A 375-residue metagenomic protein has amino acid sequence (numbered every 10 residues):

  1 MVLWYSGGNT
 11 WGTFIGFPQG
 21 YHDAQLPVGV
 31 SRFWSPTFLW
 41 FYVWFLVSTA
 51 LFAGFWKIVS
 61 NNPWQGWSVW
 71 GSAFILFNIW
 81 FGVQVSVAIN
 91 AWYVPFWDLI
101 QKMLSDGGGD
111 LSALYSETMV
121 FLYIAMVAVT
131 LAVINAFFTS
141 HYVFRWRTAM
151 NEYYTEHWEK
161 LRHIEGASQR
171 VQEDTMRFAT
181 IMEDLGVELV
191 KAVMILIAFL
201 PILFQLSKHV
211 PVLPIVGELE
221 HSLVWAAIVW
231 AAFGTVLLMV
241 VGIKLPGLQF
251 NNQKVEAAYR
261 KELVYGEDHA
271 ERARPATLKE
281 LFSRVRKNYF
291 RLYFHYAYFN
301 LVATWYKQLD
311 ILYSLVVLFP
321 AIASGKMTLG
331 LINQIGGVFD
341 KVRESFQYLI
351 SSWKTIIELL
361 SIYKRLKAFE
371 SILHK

Functional and structural regions predicted by a protein language model:
M1-G66, L245: Transmembrane alpha-helices
V2-F14, A53-V59, G82-D106, A128 (+3 more regions): Juxtamembrane "helix exit" motif at the C-terminal ends of alpha-helical transmembrane segments in multi-pass membrane
W4-G8, F52, N90-V94, A136 (+11 more regions): Alpha-helical transmembrane segments of polytopic integral membrane proteins, especially the permease/helical cores
S31-G54, P63-V85, S105-F144, V216-V240 (+2 more regions): Transmembrane-helix motif of ABC transporter permease domains
S140-E152, E156, A226-D268, M327 (+3 more regions): Cytoplasmic coupling helices
E156-F199: Juxtamembrane loop-to-helix connectors within ABC transporter transmembrane domains
R177, N251-K261, Y265-Y313, T355-E358 (+1 more regions): An intracellular "coupling" helix at the cytosolic face of ABC transporter transmembrane type-1 domains
I202-A232, H295-Y363: Helix-loop-helix
